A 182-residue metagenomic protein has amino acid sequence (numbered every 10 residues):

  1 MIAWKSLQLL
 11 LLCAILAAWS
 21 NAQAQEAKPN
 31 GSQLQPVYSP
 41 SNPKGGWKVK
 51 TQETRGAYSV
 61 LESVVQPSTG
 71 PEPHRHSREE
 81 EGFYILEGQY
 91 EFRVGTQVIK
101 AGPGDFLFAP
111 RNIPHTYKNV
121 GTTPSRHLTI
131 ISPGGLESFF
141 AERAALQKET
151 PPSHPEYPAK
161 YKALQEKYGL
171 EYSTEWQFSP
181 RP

Functional and structural regions predicted by a protein language model:
M1-W4: N-terminal secretory signal peptides that target proteins for export/translocation
Q8-A18: Bacterial N-terminal signal peptides
S20-S59, T150-P182: A short, N-terminal "cap"/entry segment at the start of jelly-roll beta-barrel domains of the cupin/DSBH fold
G46-W47, S59-H76: Conserved short histidine dyad/triad with adjacent acidic residue
G56, E91, R111-E137: Ligand-binding loop in jelly-roll beta-barrel domains
R78-Y90, G95: Glycine- and acidic-residue-biased ligand/ion/polar-headgroup-sensing regions
T96-P114: Short acidic-glycine-tyrosine-enriched beta hairpin
T123-Y168: A contiguous, mid-protein "functional segment" used to position or interact with cofactors/ions or partner subunits
